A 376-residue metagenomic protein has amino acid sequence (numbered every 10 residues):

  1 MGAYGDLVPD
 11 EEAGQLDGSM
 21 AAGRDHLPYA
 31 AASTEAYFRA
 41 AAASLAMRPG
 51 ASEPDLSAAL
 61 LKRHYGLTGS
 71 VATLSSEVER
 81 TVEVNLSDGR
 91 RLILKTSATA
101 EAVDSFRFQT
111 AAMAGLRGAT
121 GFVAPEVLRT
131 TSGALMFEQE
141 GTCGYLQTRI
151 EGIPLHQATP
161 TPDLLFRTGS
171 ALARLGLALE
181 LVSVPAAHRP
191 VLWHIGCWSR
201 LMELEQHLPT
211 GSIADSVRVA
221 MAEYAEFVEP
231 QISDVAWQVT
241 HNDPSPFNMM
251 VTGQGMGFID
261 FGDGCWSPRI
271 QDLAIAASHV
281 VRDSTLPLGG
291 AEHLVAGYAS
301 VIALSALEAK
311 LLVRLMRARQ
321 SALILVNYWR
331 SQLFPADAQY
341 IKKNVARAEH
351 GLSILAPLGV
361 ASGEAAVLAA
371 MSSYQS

Functional and structural regions predicted by a protein language model:
G23-L67: Juxta-kinase regulatory segment immediately upstream of eukaryotic protein kinase catalytic domains
A41-A42, E203-H207, L323-S376: ATP/Mg2+ or Mg2+-diphosphate-binding catalytic cores that bind nucleotide phosphates or diphosphates via glycine-rich
A72-S75: Protein kinase glycine-rich loop
E77-G89, I93, V127, A225-Q271 (+1 more regions): Active-site acidic catalytic loop and adjacent metal/ATP-binding pocket of ATP-dependent phosphoryl transfer enzymes
T96-T142, Q157-A158, P162-R167: A conserved alpha-helical element in kinase catalytic cores
E140-I153: Conserved short submotifs of the Hanks-type protein kinase catalytic core that shape the nucleotide-binding pocket
Q157-D215, V235-W237, K342: A cross-family kinase active-site recognition segment
I270-A303, R317-P335: Active-site activation/catalytic loop segments of kinase-like enzymes and analogous catalytic loops in related
